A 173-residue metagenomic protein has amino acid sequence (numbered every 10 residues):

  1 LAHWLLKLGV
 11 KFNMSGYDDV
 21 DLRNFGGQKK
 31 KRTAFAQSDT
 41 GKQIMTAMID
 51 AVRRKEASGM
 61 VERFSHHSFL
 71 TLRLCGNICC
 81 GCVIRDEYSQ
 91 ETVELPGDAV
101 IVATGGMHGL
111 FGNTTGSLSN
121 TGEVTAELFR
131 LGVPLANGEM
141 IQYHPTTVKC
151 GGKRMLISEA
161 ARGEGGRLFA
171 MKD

Functional and structural regions predicted by a protein language model:
L1-N24: Rossmann-like flavin
K7-G9, L22, R32, F64-H66 (+1 more regions): Generic intrinsically disordered, low-complexity segments enriched for polar/acidic and small residues
M14-G16, Q37-D173: Residues forming the flavin
R23-F35, T104-H108: Gly-rich Lys/Arg/Thr-decorated short loops/hinges at beta-loop-alpha junctions or inter-strand turns that position
